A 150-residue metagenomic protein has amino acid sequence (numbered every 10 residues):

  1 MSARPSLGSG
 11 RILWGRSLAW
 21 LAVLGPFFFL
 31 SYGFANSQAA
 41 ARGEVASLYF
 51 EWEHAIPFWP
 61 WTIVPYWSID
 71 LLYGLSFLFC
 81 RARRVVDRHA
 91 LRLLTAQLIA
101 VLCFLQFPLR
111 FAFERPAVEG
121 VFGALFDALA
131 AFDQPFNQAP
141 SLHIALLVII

Functional and structural regions predicted by a protein language model:
M1-L72, L109, A117, F122 (+1 more regions): N-terminal transmembrane-helix/juxtamembrane module of multi-pass inner/ER membrane proteins
N36-W52, C80-I150: Membrane-interface loops
F58, L75-C80: Short gly/ser-rich anion-binding loops that grip negatively charged ligand groups
I63-S76, L91, L146-I149: Hydrophobic alpha-helical transmembrane segments
